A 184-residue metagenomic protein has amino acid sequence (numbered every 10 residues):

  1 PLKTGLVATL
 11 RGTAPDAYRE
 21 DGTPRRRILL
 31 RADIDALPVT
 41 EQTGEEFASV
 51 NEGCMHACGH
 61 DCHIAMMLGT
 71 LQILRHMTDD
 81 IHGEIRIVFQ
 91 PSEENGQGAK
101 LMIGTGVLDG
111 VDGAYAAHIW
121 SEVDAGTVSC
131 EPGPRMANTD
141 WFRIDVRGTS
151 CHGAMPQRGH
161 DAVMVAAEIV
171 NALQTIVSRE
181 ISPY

Functional and structural regions predicted by a protein language model:
P1-H56, A65, Q72-H82: Acidic/His- and Gly-rich active-site-bordering loop/insert found across diverse amide/peptide-bond hydrolases
L6-V7, L37-V39, T43-M55, D61-C62 (+1 more regions): Histidine/acidic-residue-rich, glycine-tolerant segments that coordinate divalent metal ions
M66-G69, E94: Short secondary-structure boundary/capping elements
G69-T70, R158: Residue-level detector of alpha-helical segments with a strong bias toward transmembrane helices and their helix-loop
T70-I73, T105-G106: Alpha-helical structural signal in soluble globular domains
